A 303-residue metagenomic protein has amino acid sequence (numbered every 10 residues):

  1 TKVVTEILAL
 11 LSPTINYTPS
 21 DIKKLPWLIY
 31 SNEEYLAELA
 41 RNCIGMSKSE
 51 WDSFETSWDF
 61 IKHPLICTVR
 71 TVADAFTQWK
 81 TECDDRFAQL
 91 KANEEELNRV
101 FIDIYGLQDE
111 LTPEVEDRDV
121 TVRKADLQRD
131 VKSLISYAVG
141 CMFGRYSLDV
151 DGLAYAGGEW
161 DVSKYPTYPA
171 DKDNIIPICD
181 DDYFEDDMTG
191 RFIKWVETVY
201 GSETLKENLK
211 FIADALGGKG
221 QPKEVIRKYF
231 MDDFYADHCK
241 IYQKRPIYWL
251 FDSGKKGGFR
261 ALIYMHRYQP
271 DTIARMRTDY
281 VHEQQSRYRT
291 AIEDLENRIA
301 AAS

Functional and structural regions predicted by a protein language model:
T1-K24, S31-M46: Basic, amphipathic alpha-helical recognition segments used for DNA target recognition
I7-P19, T68-F76, V115-D117: Active-site-adjacent bridging/hinge elements
N16-D21, E55-C67, R118-V122, A156-W160: A glycine-rich phosphate-binding loop feature that marks nucleotide/adenosyl-phosphate handling sites
T18-E34, Q78-A88, K124, I193: Glycine- and acidic
D21, P26-S31, K62-P64, D109-L111 (+1 more regions): Short, flexible loop/turn elements at secondary-structure junctions
I22, P26, A37-I44, K48 (+5 more regions): Short, well-ordered alpha-helical packing segments
L28, S49, S53-N93, R99: Acidic/histidine-rich catalytic neighborhood
Q89, R99-I102, G106, E110-S303: Terminal accessory regions of large proteins
